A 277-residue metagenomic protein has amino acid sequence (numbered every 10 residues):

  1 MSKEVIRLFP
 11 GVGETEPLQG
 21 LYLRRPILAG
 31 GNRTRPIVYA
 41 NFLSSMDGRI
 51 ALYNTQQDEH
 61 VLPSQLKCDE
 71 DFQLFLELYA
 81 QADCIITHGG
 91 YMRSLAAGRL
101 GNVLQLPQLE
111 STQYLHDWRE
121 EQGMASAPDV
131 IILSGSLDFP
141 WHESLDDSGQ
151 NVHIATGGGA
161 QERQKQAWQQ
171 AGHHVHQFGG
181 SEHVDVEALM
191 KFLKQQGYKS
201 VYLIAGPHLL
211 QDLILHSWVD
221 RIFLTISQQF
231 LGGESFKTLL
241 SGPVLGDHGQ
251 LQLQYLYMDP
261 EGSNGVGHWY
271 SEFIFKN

Functional and structural regions predicted by a protein language model:
M1-N277: Enzymes that bind and transform nitrogen-containing heteroaromatic metabolites
